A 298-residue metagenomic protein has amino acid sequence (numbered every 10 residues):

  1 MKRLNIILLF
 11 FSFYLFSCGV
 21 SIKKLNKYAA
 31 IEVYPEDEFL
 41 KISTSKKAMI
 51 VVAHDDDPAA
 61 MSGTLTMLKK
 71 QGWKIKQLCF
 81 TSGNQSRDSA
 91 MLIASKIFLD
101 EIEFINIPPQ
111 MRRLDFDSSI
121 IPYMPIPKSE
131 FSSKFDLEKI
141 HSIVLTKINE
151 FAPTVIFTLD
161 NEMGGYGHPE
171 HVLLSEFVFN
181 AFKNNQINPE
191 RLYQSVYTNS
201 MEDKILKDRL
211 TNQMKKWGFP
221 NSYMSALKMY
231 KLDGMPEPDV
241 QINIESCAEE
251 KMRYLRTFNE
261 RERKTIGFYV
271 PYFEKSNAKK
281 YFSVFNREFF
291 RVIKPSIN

Functional and structural regions predicted by a protein language model:
M1-L4: Positively charged n-region of N-terminal signal peptides that target proteins for export
I6-I7, P295: General helical structural elements
I7-L15: Bacterial N-terminal signal peptides
I7-L8, R112, K251: A broad, structure-centric signal for solvent-exposed, well-ordered loop/edge residues that line or flank functional
Y14, F80-L92, E170-S175, L227: Short, charged N-terminal helix-start/capping segments
G19-A48, E130, K134-N298: Metal-dependent de-N-acetylase/amidase catalytic core
G19-F151, N180-N184: Active-site rim/loop-helix segments in enzyme catalytic domains that contact anionic ligands
